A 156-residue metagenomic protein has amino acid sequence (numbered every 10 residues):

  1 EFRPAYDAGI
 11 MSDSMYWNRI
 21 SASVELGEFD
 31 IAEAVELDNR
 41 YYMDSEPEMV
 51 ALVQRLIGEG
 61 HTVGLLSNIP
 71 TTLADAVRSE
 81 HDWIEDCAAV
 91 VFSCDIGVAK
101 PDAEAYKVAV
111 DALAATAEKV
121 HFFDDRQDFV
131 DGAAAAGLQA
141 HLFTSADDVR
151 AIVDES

Functional and structural regions predicted by a protein language model:
E1-A51, G58, P70: N-terminal helical cap/lid subdomain that shapes the substrate entry/recognition surface in HAD-like hydrolases
I57, L66, P70-S156: Asp-based, Mg2+/Mn2+-dependent phosphohydrolase catalytic module
H61-V63: Short, well-ordered coil/turn segments that N-cap beta-strands
